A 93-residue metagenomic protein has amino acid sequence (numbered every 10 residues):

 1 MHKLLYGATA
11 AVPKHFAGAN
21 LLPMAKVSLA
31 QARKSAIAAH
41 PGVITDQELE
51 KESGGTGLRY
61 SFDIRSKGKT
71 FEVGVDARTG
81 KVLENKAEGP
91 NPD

Functional and structural regions predicted by a protein language model:
M1-D93: Long, terminal "pre-/pro-" and other extracytoplasmic accessory regions that lie outside the mature folded/catalytic
